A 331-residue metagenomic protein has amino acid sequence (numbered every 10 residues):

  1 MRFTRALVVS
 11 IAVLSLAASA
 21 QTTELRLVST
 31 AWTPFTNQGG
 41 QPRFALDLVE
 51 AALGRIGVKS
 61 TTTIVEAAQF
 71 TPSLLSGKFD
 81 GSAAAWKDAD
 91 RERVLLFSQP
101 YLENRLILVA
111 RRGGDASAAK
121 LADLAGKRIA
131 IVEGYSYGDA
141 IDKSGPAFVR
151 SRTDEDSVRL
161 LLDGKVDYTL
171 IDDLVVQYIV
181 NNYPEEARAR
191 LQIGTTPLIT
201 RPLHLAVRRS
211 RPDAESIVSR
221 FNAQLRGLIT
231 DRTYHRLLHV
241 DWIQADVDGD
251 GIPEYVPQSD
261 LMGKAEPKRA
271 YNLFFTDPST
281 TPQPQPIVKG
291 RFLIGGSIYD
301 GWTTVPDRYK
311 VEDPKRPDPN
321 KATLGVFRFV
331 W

Functional and structural regions predicted by a protein language model:
Q21-R93, L273-W331: Extracytoplasmic small-molecule ligand-binding "clamshell" domains of the periplasmic binding protein/Venus flytrap
S29-A31, E103-I107, E186-N222, D248 (+1 more regions): Periplasmic-binding protein-like
L46-R55, G114, A125, R201-A245: Extended ligand-binding regions for polar small-molecule ligands
V49-G57, L121, V132-D154, V158 (+2 more regions): Ligand-binding cleft/hinge of the Venus flytrap
T61-P72, V149-D163: Short helix-initiation/N-cap motifs at beta->coil->alpha
P72, A84-R93, Y168-I199: A ligand-binding cleft/hinge motif common to bilobed small-molecule-binding domains
A110-I129: Flexible hinge/capping segments at coil-to-helix
S136-V149, N222-G263, F292-V330: Ligand-binding clefts/hinges and TM-proximal coupling segments of bilobed small-molecule sensing domains
